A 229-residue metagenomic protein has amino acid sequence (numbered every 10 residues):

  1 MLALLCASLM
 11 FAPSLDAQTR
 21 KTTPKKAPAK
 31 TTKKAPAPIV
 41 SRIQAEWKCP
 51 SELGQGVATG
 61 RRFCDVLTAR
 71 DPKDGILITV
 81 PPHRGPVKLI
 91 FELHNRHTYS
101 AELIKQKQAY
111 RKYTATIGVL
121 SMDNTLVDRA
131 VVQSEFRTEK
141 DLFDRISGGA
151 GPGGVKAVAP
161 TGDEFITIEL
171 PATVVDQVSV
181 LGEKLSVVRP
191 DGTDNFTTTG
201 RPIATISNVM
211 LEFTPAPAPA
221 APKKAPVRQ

Functional and structural regions predicted by a protein language model:
L2-A12: Bacterial N-terminal signal peptides
F11, L15-R42, A218-Q229: Compositionally biased, proline/threonine/alanine/serine-rich low-complexity intrinsically disordered stretches
K26, K30-D71: N-terminal leader/pro-regions and domain N-caps
G54-L67, D128-A172, V187-P190: Extended, solvent-exposed segments with strong compositional bias
G75-K105: Contiguous beta-strand segments within globular domains
H83-F91, T167-V187: Noncatalytic modules at the cell exterior or secretory-pathway interfaces, chiefly beta-strand-rich lectin/adhesion
L103-A115: Short coil-to-beta strand junction motifs in C2/discoidin
K184-Q229: Surface-exposed edge beta-strand/loop patches
